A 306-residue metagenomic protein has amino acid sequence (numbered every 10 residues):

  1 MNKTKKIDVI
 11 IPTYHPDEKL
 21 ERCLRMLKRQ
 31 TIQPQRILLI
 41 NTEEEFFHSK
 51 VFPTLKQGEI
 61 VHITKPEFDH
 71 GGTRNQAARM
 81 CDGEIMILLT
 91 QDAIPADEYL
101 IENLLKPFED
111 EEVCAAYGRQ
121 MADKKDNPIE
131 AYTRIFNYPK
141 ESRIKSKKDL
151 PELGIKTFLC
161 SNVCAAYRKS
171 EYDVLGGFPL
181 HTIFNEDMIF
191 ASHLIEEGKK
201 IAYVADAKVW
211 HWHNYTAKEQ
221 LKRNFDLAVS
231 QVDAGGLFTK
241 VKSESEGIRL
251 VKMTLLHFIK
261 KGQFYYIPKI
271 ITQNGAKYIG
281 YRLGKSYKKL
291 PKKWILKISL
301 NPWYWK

Functional and structural regions predicted by a protein language model:
P16-R29: Short, well-formed alpha-helical segments that are part of the catalytic scaffolds of diverse glycosyltransferases
M26, N41-S49, I94: A conserved acidic beta->alpha catalytic loop
T64-C81: Glycine-rich, basic loop-to-helix element that forms the pyrophosphate-binding segment of sugar-nucleotide handling
M86: Short aromatic/hydrophobic "clamp" motif used to bind/position activated sugar donors
E98-A131: Conserved donor NDP-sugar-binding/catalytic core segment of glycosyltransferases
K147-Y167, I183: A recurrent flexible, glycine/aromatic-enriched loop bordering the glycosyltransferase active site that acts as
F184-F190: Acidic donor-binding loop at a coil-to-helix junction in glycosyltransferase catalytic cores that engages
I201, A207-G280: Active-site-adjacent helix/loop segment of glycosyltransferases that harbors family-specific signature motifs
